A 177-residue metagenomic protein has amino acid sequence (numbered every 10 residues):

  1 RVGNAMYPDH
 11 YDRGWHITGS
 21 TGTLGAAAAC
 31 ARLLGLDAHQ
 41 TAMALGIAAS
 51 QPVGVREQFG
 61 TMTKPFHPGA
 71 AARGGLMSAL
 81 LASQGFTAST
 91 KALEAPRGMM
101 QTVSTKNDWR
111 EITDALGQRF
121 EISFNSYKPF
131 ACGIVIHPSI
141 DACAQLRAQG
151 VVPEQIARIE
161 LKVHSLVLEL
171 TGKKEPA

Functional and structural regions predicted by a protein language model:
R1-V2, E154: Long, well-ordered alpha-helical segments
V2-L24: Aromatic-lined, polymer-binding surfaces characteristic of secreted/periplasmic polysaccharide-degrading enzymes
I17-G19, T23, A28-E175: Functionally critical mobile loop/hinge segments
